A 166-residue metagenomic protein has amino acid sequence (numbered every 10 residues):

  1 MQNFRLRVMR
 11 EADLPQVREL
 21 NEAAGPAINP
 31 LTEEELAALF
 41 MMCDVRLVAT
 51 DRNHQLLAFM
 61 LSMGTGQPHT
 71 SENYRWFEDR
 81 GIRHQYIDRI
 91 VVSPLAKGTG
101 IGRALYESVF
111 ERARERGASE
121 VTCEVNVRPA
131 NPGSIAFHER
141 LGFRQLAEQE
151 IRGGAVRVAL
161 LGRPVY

Functional and structural regions predicted by a protein language model:
F4-V17: A short beta-loop-alpha structural element at the N-terminal edge of CoA-dependent acyl/N-acetyltransferase catalytic
P26-N53, Q67: Active-site rim helix/loop that mediates acceptor-substrate recognition in acyltransferases
L61-R89: Conserved acyl-donor/pantetheine-binding loop and adjacent beta-alpha core of acyl/acetyltransferases and related
E78, I90-K97, V127: A short, internal acetyl-CoA/4′-phosphopantetheine-binding micro-motif in the GNAT/acyltransferase core
D79, E148-Y166: C-terminal "cap" of GNAT-fold acetyltransferases
V92, G98-E111, R140: Conserved acetyl-CoA-binding loop-helix of GNAT-fold acetyltransferases
R103, R128-A147: Conserved active-site alpha-helix within GNAT-family acetyltransferase domains
A113-V127: Conserved GNAT acetyl-CoA-binding A-motif
